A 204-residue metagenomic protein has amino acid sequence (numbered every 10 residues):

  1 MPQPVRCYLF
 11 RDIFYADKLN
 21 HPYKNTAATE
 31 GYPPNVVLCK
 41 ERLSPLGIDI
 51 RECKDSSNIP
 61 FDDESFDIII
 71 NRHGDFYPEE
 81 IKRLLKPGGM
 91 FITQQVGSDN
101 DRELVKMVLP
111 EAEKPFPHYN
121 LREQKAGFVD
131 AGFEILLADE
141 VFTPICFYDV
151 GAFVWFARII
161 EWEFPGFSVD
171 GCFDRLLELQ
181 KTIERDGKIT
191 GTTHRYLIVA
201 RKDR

Functional and structural regions predicted by a protein language model:
Q3-I59: Class I SAM-dependent methyltransferase SAM/SAH-binding core
V36-V37, P78, D101: Short alpha-helix immediately C-terminal to the canonical SAM-binding loop
S57-I68: A short acidic, Gly/Pro-enriched loop at the edge of an enzyme's catalytic core that lines a small-molecule cofactor
D67, R72, Q94: Residues lining the SAM
F76-I92: A short glycine-rich, Lys/Arg-flanked "PGG" loop and its adjoining helix->strand segment in the class I
V96-P115: Short, glycine-/aromatic-enriched active-site segment of Class I SAM-dependent methyltransferases
L109-E123, W162-G166: Acceptor-substrate binding/catalytic loop of class I
E134-R204: Conserved Class I S-adenosyl-L-methionine
